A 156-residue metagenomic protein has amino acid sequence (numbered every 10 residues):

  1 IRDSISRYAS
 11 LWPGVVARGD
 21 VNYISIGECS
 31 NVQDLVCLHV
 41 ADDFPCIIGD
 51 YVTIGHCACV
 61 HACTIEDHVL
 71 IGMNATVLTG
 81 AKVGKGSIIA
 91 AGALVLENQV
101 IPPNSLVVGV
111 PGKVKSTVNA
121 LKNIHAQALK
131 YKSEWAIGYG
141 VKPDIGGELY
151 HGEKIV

Functional and structural regions predicted by a protein language model:
I1-S10, G14-V16, I137, G147 (+1 more regions): Extended, small-residue-rich solenoid/repeat segments and analogous flexible loops that form exposed scaffolds
D20, I26-E28, D34-L35, V40 (+2 more regions): Glycine-rich hexapeptide-repeat left-handed beta-helix
